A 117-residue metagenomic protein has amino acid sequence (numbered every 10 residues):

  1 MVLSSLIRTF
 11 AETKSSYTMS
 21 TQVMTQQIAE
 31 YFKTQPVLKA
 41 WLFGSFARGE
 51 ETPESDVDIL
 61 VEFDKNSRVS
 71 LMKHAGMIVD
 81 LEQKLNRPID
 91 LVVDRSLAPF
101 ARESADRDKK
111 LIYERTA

Functional and structural regions predicted by a protein language model:
M1-K39, A47-P53, D64-A117: Catalytic core of pol beta-like nucleotidyltransferases
S55-V57: Change "...and in nucleic-acid phosphodiester-cleaving endonucleases..." to "...and in nucleic-acid processing enzymes
